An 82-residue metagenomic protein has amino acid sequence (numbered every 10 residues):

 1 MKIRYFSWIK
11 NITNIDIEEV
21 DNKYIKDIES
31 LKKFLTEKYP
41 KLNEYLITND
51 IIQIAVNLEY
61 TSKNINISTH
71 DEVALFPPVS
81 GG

Functional and structural regions predicted by a protein language model:
M1-S80: Ubiquitin-like/PB1-type beta-grasp interaction modules and other compact soluble beta-rich domains
